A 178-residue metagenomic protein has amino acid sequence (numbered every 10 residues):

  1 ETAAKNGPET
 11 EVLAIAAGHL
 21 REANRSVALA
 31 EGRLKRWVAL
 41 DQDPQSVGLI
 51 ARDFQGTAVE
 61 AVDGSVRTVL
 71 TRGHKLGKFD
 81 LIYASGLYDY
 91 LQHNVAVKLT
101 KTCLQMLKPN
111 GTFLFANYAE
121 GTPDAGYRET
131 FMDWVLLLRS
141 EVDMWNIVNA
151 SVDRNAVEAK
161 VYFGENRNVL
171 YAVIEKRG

Functional and structural regions predicted by a protein language model:
E1-T10, H19-G73, N94, T112-G178: Class I (Rossmann-like) S-adenosyl-L-methionine-dependent methyltransferase catalytic domain, capturing the SAM-binding
T10-V12, D80: Generic beta-sheet signal
I15: Conserved beta-strand/loop positions that form the S-adenosyl-L-methionine
T71-I82: A short acidic, Gly/Pro-enriched loop at the edge of an enzyme's catalytic core that lines a small-molecule cofactor
Y83-L87: A short beta-strand submotif of the Rossmann-like class I SAM-dependent methyltransferase core that lines
D89-L91: A short His-aromatic
V97-P109: A short glycine-rich, Lys/Arg-flanked "PGG" loop and its adjoining helix->strand segment in the class I
